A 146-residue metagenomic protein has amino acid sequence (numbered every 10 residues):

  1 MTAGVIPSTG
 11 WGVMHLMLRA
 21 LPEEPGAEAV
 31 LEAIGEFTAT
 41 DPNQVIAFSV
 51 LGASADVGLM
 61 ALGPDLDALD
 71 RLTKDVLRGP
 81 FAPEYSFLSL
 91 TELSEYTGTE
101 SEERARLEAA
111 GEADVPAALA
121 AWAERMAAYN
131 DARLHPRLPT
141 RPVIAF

Functional and structural regions predicted by a protein language model:
M1-S49: An N-terminus-focused feature that recognizes amino-terminal "leader" regions
M14, V57, I144: Residue-level detector of short, conserved catalytic/binding motifs and their immediate flanks
L16-L18, A61, F146: Short beta-strand element of the conserved SAM-dependent methyltransferase core
A20-P22, A47-L138: Hydrophobic, ordered structural segments
L138-F146: Short, intrinsically disordered, charge-balanced linker/junction segments flanking boundaries in proteins
